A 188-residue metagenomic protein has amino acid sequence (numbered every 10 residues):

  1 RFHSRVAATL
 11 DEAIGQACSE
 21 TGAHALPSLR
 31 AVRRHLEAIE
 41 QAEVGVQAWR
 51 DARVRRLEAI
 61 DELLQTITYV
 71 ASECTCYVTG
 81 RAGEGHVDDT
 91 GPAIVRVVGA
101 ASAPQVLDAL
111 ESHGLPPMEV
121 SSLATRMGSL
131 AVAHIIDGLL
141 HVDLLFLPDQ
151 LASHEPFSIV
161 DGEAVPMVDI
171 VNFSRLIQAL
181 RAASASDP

Functional and structural regions predicted by a protein language model:
F2-V78, A133-G138, D143: Helical scaffold of the NTase/Pol beta-like nucleotidyltransferase catalytic core
R5-A8, P27, A101, V165-V171: Short coil/turn linker and secondary-structure boundary residues
R55-D61, M118-A131, D161-A179: Short secondary-structure transition/capping segments
D61-A93, V97-L110: Active-site nucleotide-donor binding segment shared across nucleotidyl transfer reactions
Q65-T66, G83-G85, R126-L140, F173-P188: A short, terminal or domain-edge coil/loop segment
V95-G99, G114-M118, A152-S153, D161-P166: Short, low-complexity, polar/charged sequence segments that are solvent-exposed and flexible
L115-L151: Conserved catalytic core of two-metal-ion nucleotidyltransferases
F146-P188: Catalytic cores of NTP-dependent nucleotidyl/adenyl transfer enzymes across multiple folds
